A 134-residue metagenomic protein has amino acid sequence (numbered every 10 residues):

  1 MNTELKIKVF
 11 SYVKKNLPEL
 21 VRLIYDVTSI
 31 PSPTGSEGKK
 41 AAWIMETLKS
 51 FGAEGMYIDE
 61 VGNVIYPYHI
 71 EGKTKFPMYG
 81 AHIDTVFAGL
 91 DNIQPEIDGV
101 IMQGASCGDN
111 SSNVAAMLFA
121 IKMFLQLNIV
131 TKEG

Functional and structural regions predicted by a protein language model:
N2-A105, L125-T131: Acidic/His- and Gly-rich active-site-bordering loop/insert found across diverse amide/peptide-bond hydrolases
Q103-N113: Short, conserved glycine- and acidic-residue-centered signature motifs in active-site or ligand-binding loops
S111-G134: Acidic/histidine-rich catalytic neighborhood of metal-dependent amide-processing enzymes
